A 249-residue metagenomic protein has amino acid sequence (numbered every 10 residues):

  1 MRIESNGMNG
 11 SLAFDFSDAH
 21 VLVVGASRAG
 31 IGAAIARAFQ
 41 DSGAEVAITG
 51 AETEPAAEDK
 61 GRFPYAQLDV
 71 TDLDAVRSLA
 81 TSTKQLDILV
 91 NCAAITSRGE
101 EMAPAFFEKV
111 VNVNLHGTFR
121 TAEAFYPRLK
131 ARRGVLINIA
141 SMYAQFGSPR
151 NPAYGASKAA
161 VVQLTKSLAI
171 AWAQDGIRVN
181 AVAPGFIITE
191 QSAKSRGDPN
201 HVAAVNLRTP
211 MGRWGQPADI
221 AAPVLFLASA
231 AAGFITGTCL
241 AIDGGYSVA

Functional and structural regions predicted by a protein language model:
R2-S11, G30, F146, L207-R208 (+2 more regions): Short C-terminal tail/terminal secondary-structure segment of NAD(P)H-dependent dehydrogenase/reductase domains
A13-V46: Canonical Rossmann dinucleotide-binding motif of NAD(H)/NADP(H)-dependent dehydrogenases/reductases, specifically
C92-S97, G245: Conserved NAD(P)H cofactor-binding loop of Rossmann-fold oxidoreductase domains
R98-V111, V205: Substrate-binding pocket helix/loop in short-chain dehydrogenase/reductase
A122, S157, T165: Active-site helix of classical SDR
S141: Residue(s) in the substrate-gating loop at a strand-loop-helix junction that position the organic substrate next
A173, R178, I235-G237: Short, small/polar-rich loop/turn modules that mediate ligand/substrate recognition or access, typified
